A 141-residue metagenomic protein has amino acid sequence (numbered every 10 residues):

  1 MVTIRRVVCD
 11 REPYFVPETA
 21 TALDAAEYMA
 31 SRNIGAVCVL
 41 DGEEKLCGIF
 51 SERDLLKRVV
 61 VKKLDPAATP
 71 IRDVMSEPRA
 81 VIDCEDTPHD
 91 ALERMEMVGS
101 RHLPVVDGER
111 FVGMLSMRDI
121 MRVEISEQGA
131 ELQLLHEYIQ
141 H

Functional and structural regions predicted by a protein language model:
M1-H141: Tandem CBS (Cystathionine beta-synthase) repeat/Bateman regulatory domains
